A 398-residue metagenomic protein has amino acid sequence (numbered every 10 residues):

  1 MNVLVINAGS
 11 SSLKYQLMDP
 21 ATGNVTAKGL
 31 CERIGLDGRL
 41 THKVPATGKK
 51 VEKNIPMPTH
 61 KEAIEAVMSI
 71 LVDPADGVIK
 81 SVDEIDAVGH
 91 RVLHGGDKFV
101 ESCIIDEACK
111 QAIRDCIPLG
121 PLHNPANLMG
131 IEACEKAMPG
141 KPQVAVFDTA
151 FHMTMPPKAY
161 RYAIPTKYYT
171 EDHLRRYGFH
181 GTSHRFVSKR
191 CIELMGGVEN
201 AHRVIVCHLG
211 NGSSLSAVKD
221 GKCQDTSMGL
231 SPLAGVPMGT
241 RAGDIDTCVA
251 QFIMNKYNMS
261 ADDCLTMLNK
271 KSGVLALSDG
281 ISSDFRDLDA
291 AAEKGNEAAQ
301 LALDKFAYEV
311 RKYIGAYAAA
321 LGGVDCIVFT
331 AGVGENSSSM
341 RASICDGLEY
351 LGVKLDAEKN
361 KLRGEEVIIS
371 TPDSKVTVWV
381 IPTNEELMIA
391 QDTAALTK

Functional and structural regions predicted by a protein language model:
A8-G9, H90-L93, L209-N211, V324 (+1 more regions): Glycine-rich beta-strand-to-loop/alpha-helix junction loops that act as flexible
S12-M57, G229: Short glycine-rich, Thr/Ser-proximal phosphate-binding strand/loop in the N-terminal lobe of ATP-dependent enzymes
I70-I85, C191-V198, I314-D325: Phosphate/pyrophosphate-binding loops at sites that engage ATP/ADP/AMP, CoA/4′-phosphopantetheine, polyphosphate
L71-H123, V144, A150-A159: Short beta-strand-loop/turn "lid" adjacent to the catalytic site in phosphate-handling enzymes
F151-K256: Glycine-rich phosphate-binding loop of actin/hexokinase-like ATP-binding domains
K219, D225-S260, T266, A331-L362: Catalytic phosphate/nucleotide-handling subdomain of diverse soluble enzymes
Y257-A302: A mobile "lid/hinge" subdomain adjacent to the ATP/sugar-phosphate binding pocket shared across diverse ATP-dependent
Q300, D304-G322, G334-K398: Internal helix-turn-beta structural module
